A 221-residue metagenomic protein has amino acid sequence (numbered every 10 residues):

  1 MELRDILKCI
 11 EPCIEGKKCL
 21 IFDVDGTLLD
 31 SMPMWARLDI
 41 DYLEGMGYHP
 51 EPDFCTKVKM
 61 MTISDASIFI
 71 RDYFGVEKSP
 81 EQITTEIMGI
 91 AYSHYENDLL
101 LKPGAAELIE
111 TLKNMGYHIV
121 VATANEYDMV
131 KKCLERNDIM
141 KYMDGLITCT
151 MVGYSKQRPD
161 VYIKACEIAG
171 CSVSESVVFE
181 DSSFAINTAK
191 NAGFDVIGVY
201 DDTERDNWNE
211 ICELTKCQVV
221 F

Functional and structural regions predicted by a protein language model:
M1-K18, E110-K113, E126-Y127, K131-F221: Asp-based, Mg2+/Mn2+-dependent phosphohydrolase catalytic module
E2-T111: N-terminal helical cap/lid subdomain that shapes the substrate entry/recognition surface in HAD-like hydrolases
T27, T123-N125: Conserved phosphate-coupling serine/threonine residues in phosphotransfer and NTP-handling enzymes
Y48, Y117, F194: Short phosphate-binding/catalytic loops that engage adenosine nucleotides
S67, T123, A189: Residue-level signal for inorganic ion chemistry
L101, A122, Y154: Residue-level marker of regulatory loop/turn positions in helix-turn-helix DNA-binding domains and in histidine
K113, H118-V120: Internal catalytic-core helix/loop-beta-alpha segment that presents or stabilizes conserved functional determinants
